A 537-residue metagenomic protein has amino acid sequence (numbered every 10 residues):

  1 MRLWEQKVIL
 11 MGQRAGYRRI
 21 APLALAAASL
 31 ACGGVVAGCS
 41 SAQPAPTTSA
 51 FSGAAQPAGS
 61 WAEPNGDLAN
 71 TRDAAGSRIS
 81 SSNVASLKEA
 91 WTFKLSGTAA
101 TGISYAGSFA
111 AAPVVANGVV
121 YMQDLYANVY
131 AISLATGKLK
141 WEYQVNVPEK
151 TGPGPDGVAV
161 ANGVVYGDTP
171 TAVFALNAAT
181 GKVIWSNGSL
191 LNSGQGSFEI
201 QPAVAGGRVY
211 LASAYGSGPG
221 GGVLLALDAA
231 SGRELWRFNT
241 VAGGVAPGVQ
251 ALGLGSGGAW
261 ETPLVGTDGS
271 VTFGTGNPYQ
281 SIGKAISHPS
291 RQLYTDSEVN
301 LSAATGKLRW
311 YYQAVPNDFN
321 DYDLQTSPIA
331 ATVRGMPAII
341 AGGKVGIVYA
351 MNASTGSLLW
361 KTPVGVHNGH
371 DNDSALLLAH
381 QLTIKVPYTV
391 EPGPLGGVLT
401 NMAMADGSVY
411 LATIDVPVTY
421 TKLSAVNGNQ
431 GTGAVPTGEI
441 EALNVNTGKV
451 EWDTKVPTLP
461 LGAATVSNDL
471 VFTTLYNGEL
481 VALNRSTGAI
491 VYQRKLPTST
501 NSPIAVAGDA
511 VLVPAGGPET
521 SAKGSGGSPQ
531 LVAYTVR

Functional and structural regions predicted by a protein language model:
W4-L25: Bacterial N-terminal signal peptides that target proteins for export
V36-G38: C-terminal motif of bacterial Sec signal peptides marking the signal peptidase cleavage site
S40-A42: Bacterial signal peptide processing site
A45-S104, K138-V147, K182-L191, R233-T240 (+7 more regions): Aromatic (tryptophan-biased) beta-strands that constitute blades/sheets of beta-rich domains
A58-L68, S104-N128, K150-V173, Q195-L224 (+10 more regions): Repeat-blade elements of multi-bladed beta-propeller folds
S82, I132, L176-N177, L227 (+6 more regions): Hydrophobic/aromatic beta-strand positions that recur at structurally equivalent sites within the blades
A85, A116, L125, A135 (+10 more regions): Short, ordered coil/turn segments that flank beta-strands lining enzyme active or ligand-binding pockets
V129-Y143, A226-F238, W260, P289 (+2 more regions): Carboxylate/His-rich catalytic cores and anion/metal-binding grooves
